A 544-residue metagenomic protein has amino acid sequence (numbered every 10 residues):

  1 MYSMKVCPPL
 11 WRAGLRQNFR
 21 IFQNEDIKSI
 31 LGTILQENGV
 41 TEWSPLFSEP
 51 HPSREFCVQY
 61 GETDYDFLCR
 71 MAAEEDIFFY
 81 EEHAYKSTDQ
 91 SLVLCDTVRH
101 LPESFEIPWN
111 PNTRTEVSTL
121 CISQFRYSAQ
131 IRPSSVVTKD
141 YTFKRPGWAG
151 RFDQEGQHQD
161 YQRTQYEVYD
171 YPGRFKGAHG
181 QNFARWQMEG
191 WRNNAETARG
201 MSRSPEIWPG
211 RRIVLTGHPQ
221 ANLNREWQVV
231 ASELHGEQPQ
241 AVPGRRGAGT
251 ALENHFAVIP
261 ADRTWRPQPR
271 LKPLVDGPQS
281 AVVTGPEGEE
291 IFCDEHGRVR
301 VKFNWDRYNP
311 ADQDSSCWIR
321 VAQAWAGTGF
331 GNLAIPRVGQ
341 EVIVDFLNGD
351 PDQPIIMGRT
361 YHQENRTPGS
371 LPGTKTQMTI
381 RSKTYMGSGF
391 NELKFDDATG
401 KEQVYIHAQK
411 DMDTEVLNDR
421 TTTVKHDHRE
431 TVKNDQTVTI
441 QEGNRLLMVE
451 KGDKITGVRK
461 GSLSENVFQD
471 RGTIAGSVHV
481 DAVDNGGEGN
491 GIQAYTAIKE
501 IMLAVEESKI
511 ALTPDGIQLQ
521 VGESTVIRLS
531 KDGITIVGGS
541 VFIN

Functional and structural regions predicted by a protein language model:
M1, N224-L234, A281, I355-R359: Short beta-strand-centered aromatic/proline hotspots
M1-I27, P243: Beta-strand-rich assembly/attachment modules of structural machines
M1-K5, T88, H235-L252, I291-H296 (+1 more regions): Short, solvent-exposed secondary-structure boundary/capping segments
K5-P9, N24-L46, Y169-N182, P286-D314 (+1 more regions): Glycine-rich, acidic and aromatic/proline-enriched surface loops and short helix-turn segments that act as binding
W11-L15, V98-I107, E364-T367: Short, charged/polar, Gly/Pro-enriched secondary-structure boundary elements
E25-S44, E49, C57-A261: Extended, domain-scale alpha-helical bundle/helix-rich regions
I77, L94-T97, D276-V521, T525-L529: Structural signature for extended repeat/solenoid scaffolds and their inter-repeat hinge/linker regions, spanning
A261-P278: Short boundary/loop segments of OB/S1/cold-shock single-stranded nucleic-acid-binding domains
